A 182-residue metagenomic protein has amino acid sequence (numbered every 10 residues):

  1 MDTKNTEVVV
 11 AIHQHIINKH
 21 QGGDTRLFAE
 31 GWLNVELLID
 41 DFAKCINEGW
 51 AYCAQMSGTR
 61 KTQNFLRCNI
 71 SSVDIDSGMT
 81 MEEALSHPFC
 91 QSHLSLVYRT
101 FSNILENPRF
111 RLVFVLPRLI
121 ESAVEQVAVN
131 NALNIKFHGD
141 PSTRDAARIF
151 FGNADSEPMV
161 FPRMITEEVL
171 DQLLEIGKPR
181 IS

Functional and structural regions predicted by a protein language model:
M1-K44, R118, L133-S182: Catalytic "initiation/cleavage/transfer" segments centered on a nucleophilic residue and adjacent nucleic-acid-engaging
M1-P108, V115-A128: Signature for HUH/AEP ssDNA processing cores
P108-F110, R148: Generic beta-strand structural signal
